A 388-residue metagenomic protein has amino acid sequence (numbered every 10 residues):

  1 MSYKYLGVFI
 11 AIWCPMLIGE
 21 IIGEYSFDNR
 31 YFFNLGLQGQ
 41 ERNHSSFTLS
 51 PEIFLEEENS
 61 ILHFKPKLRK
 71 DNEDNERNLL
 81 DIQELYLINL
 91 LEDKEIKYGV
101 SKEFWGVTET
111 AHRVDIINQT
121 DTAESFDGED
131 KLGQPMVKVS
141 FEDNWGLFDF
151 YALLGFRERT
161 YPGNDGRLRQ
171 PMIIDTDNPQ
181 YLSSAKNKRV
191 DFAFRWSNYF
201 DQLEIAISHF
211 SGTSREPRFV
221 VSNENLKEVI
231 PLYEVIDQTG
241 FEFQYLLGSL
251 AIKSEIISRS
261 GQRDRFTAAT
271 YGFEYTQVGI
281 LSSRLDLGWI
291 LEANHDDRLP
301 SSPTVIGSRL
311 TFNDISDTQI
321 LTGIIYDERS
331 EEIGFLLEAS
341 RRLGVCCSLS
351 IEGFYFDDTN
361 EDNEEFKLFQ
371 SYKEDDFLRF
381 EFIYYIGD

Functional and structural regions predicted by a protein language model:
I21, E58-F64, D93-I96, W145-D149 (+6 more regions): Repeated loop/turn-to-beta-strand initiation elements of outer-membrane beta-barrel proteins
E24-L35, I61-N72, L80-Q83, T120-D121 (+5 more regions): Transmembrane beta-strand segments that form the barrel wall of outer-membrane beta-barrel proteins
F33-H44, E73-D81, E109-D115, Y161-R167 (+6 more regions): Outer-membrane beta-barrel translocator domains and adjoining extracellular loop/strand segments of Gram-negative
G39-F47, N78-Q83, K131-P135, E142 (+7 more regions): Residues that define the transmembrane beta-barrel architecture of outer-membrane proteins
P51-E57, I88-L91, V100, S140-D143 (+10 more regions): Residue-level signature of outer-membrane beta-barrel architecture
F54-G166, D201, D358: Outer membrane beta-barrel
V139, F273, Y372-D388: Outer-membrane beta-barrel "beta-signal"
G212, L247-E328: Detector for outer-membrane/organellar transmembrane beta-barrel domains, recognizing the amphipathic beta-strand
